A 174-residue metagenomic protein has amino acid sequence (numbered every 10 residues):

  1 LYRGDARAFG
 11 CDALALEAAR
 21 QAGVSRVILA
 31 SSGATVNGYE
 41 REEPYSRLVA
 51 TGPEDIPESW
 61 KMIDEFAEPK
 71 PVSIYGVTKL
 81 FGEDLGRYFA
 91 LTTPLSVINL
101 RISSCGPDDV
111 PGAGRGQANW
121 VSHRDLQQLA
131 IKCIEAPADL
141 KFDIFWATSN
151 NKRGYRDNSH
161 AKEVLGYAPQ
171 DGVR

Functional and structural regions predicted by a protein language model:
L1-A8, A18: NAD(P)H-binding glycine-rich loop region in Rossmannoid oxidoreductase-like domains and their noncatalytic homologs
A8, Y75, K79: Active-site YXXXK catalytic motif of short-chain dehydrogenase/reductase
D12-A13, L80-R87, L91, Q127-I131: Conserved active-site helix of classical SDR/Rossmann-fold NAD(P)-dependent CH-OH oxidoreductases
L14-V72: Conserved Rossmann-fold NAD(P)-dependent oxidoreductase catalytic core, especially the SDR/UDP-sugar
I28-A30, L100, A147: Hydrophobic structural elements of the Rossmann-like NAD(P)H-binding subdomain that define the short-chain
S73, E83-G106: Conserved beta-loop-beta element that borders a ligand/cofactor-binding pocket
V77, I98-N99, A113-K132: Substrate-positioning beta->alpha
F142-A168: Conserved C-terminal active-site "lid" loop/helix of NAD(P)H-dependent oxidoreductases that clamps the redox cofactor
